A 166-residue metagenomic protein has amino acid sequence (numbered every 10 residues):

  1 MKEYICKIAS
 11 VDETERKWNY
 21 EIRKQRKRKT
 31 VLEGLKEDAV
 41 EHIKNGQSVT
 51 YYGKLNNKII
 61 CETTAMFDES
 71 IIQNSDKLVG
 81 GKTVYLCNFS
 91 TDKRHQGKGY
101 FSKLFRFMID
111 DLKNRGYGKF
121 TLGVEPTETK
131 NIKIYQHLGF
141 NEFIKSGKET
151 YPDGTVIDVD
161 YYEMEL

Functional and structural regions predicted by a protein language model:
M1-Y20: Conserved N-terminal entry element of GNAT/NAT acetyltransferase domains
S10, Y20-R94, F105-F107, D111: Acetyl-CoA-dependent GNAT
S48, I157-E163: Short hydrophobic/aromatic beta-strand or adjacent loop that forms the aromatic wall/cage of a ligand/substrate-binding
D92-R94, K98, P126-T127: Active-site acidic-Proline motif in GNAT/NAT acetyltransferases
S102, T127-I144: Conserved active-site alpha-helix within GNAT-family acetyltransferase domains
L112-G123: Conserved GNAT acetyl-CoA-binding A-motif
L122-I132, E149-D153: Conserved beta-strand-loop-alpha-helix junction that forms the acyl-donor binding cleft
